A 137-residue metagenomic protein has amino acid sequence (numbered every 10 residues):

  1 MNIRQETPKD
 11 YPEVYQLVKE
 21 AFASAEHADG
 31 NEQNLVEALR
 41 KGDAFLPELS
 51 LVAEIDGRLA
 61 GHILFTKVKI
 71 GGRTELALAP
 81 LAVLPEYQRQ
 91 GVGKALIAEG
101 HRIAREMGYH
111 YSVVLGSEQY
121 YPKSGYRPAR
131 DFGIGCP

Functional and structural regions predicted by a protein language model:
N2-V14: A short beta-loop-alpha structural element at the N-terminal edge of CoA-dependent acyl/N-acetyltransferase catalytic
Y15-Q16, F22, E26-L64: Active-site rim helix/loop that mediates acceptor-substrate recognition in acyltransferases
A21, I103, Y120: Short alpha-helical functional segments enriched in proximate histidine and acidic residues
G57, G91-G93, G108: Conserved G/P- and acidic residue-centered "switch" motifs that form tight phosphate/ATP-binding loops in soluble
V68-L78, Q88: A conserved beta-turn-beta hairpin within the catalytic core of GNAT-like acetyltransferases that forms part
L78, V83, R89-R102, V113-V114: Conserved acetyl-CoA-binding loop-helix of GNAT-fold acetyltransferases
E106-H110, G116-P137: Conserved active-site alpha-helix within GNAT-family acetyltransferase domains
